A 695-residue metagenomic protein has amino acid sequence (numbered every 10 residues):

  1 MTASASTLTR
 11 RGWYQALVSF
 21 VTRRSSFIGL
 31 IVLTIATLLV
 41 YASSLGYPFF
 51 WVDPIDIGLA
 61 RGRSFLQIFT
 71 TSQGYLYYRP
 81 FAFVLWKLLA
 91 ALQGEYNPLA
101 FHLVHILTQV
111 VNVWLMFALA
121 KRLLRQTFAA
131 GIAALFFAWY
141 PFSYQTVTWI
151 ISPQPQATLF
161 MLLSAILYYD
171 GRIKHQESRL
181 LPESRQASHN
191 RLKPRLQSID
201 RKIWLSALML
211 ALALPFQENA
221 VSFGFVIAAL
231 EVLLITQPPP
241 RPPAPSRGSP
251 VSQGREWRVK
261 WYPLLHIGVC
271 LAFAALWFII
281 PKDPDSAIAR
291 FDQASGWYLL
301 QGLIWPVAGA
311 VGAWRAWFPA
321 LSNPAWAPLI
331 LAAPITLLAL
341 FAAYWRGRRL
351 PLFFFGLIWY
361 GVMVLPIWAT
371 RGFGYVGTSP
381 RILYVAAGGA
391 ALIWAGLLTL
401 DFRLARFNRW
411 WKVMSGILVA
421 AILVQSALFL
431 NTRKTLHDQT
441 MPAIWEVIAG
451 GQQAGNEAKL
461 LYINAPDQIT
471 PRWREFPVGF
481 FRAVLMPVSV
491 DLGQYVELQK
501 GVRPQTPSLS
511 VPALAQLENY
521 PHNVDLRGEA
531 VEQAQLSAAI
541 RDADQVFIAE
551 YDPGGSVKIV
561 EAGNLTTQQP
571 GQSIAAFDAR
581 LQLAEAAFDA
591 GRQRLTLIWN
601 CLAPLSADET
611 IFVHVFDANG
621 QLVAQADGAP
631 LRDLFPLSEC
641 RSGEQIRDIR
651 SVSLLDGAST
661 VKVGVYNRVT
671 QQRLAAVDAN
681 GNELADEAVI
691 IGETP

Functional and structural regions predicted by a protein language model:
M1-S4, T9, Y14-T22, A449-P695: C-terminal luminal/periplasmic domains and tails of membrane-associated envelope-modifying transferases
T2-H175, H189, L196-P239, P250-P507 (+3 more regions): Polytopic membrane enzymes that build or remodel cell-surface glycoconjugates and lipids
Q176-E177, S184, S246, Q253 (+1 more regions): Intrinsically disordered, low-complexity segments enriched in serine/threonine/proline/glycine and often basic
E183-R191: Long intrinsically disordered, low-complexity regions that are acidic and Ser/Thr-rich
R191, S286, R592-R594: A generic structural signal for beta-strand entry/edge sites
P239-P245: Compositionally biased, low-complexity flexible segments
P245, N408-R409, D648: Short, intrinsically disordered/low-complexity patches at protein termini and at juxtamembrane boundaries
